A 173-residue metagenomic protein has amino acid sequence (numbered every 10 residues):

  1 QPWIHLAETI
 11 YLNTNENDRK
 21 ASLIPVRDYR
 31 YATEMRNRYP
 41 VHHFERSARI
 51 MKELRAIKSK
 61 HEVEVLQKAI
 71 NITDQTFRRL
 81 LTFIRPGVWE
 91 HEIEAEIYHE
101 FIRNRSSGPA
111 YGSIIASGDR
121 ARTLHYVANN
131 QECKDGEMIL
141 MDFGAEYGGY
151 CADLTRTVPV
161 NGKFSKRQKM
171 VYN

Functional and structural regions predicted by a protein language model:
Q1-N173: Active-site neighborhoods and metal-handling regions in enzymes and metal-associated proteins
